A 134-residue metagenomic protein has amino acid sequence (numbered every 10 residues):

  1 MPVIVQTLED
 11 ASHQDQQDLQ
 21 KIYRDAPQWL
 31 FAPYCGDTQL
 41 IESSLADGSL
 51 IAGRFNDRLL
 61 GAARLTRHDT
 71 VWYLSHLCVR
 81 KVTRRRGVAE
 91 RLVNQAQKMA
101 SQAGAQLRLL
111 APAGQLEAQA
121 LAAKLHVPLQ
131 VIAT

Functional and structural regions predicted by a protein language model:
M1-P33, A133: Short amphipathic alpha-helix that is part of the acyltransferase structural core
R24-F55: Active-site rim helix/loop that mediates acceptor-substrate recognition in acyltransferases
A52, R58-T66, Y73-C78: Conserved beta-strand in the GNAT
V79, R85-K98: Conserved acetyl-CoA-binding loop-helix of GNAT-fold acetyltransferases
L92, Q115-A118: Conserved short alpha-helix immediately C-terminal to the canonical SAM/SAH-binding motif I of Rossmann-like
A100-A113: Conserved GNAT acetyl-CoA-binding A-motif
L110-P112, H126-T134: Conserved catalytic-core motifs of GNAT/GCN5-like acyltransferases
A118-K124: Conserved active-site tyrosine of GNAT-family acetyltransferases
